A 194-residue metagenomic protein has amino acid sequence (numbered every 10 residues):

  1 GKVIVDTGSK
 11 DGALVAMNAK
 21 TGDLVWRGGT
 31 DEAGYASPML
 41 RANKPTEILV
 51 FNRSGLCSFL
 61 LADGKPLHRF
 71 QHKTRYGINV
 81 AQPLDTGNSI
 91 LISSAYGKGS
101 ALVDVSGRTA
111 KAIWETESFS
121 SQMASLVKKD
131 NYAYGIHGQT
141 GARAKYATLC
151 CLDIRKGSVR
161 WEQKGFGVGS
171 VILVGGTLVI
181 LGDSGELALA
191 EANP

Functional and structural regions predicted by a protein language model:
G1-P194: Noncatalytic, solvent-exposed loop/strand surfaces of beta-propeller-type extracellular/periplasmic domains
